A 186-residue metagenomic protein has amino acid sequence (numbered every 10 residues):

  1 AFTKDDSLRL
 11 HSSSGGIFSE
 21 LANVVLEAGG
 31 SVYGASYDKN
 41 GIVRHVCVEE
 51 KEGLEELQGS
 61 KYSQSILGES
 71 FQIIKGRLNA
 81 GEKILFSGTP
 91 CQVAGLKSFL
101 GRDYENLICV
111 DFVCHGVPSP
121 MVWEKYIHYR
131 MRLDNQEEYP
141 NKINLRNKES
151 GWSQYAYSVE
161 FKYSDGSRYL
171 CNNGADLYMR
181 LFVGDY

Functional and structural regions predicted by a protein language model:
A1-Y186: Iron-sulfur-associated redox domains of electron-transfer enzymes in respiratory and anaerobic energy metabolism
